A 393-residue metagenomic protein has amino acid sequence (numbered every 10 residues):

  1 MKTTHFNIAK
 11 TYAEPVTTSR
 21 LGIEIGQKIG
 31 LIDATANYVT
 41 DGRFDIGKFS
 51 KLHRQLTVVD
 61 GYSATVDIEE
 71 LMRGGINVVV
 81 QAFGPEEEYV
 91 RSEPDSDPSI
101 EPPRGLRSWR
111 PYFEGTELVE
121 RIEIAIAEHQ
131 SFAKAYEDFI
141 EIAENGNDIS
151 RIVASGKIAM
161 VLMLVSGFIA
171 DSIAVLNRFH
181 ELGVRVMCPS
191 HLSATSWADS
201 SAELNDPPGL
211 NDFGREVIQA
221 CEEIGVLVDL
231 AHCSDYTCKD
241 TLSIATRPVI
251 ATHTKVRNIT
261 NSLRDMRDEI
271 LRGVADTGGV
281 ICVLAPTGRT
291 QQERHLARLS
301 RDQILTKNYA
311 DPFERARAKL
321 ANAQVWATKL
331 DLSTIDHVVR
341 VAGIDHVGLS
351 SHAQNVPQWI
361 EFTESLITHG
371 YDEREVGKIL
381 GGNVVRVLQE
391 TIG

Functional and structural regions predicted by a protein language model:
M1-L204, N261-G393: N-terminal hydrophobic targeting/anchoring segments and the immediately downstream early-domain regions of hydrolases
C188-H191, S196-G273, C282-P286: Active-site core of metal-dependent hydrolases
